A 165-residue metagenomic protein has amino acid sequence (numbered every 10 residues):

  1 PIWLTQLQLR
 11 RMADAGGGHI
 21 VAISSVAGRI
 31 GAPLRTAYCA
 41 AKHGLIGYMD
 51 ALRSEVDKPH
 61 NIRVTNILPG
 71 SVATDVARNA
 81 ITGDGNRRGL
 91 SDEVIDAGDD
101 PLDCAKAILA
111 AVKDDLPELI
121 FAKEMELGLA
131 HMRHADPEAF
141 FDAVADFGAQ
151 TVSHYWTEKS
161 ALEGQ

Functional and structural regions predicted by a protein language model:
T5, A41: Active-site helix of classical SDR
L7-G16: A short helix-coil junction within the Rossmann-fold of NAD(P)-dependent oxidoreductases
R10, S54-K58: Alpha-helical segment proximal to the catalytic Tyr-Lys
A22: Rossmann-fold scaffold of SDR-type NAD(P)-dependent oxidoreductases
S25: Residue(s) in the substrate-gating loop at a strand-loop-helix junction that position the organic substrate next
G31-C39, A51: Active-site loop-to-helix junction immediately N-terminal to the catalytic Tyr of the SDR YXXXK motif in Rossmann-fold
D57-E124: SDR active-site lid
F140-Q165: Non-catalytic terminal and boundary segments that flank Rossmann-like NAD(P)-dependent oxidoreductase
